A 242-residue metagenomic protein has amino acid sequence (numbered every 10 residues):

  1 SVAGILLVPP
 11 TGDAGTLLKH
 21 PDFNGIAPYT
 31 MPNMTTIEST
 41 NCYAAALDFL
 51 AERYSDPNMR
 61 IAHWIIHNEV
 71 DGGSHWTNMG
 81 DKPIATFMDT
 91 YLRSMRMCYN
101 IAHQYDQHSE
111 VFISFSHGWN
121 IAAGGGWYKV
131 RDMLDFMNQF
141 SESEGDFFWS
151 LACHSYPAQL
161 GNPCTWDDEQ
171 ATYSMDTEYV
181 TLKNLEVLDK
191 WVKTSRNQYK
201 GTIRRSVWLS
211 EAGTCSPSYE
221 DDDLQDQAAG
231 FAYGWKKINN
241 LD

Functional and structural regions predicted by a protein language model:
S1-I121, A158: Substrate-binding cleft and catalytic face of glycoside hydrolase catalytic domains, especially the flexible beta-alpha
Y43, I61-A62, T86-D221, Q225: Noncatalytic carbohydrate-binding groove/subsite architecture in carbohydrate-active enzymes
G230-K237: Substrate-gating cap/lid alpha-helix
